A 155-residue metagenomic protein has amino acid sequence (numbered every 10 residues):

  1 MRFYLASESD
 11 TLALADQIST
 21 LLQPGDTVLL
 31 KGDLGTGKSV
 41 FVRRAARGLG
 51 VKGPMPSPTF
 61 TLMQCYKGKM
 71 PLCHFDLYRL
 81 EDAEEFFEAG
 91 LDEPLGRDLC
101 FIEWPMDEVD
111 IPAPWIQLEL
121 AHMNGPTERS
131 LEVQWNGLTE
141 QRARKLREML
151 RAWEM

Functional and structural regions predicted by a protein language model:
M1, D92-M155: Short phosphate-coordinating micro-motif centered on Lys-Gly-acidic
M1-Q17: N-terminal pre-Walker A segment at the start of P-loop NTPase domains
I18-P24: Phosphate-binding P-loop
V28-L30: Hydrophobic anchor at the beta1->P-loop junction of P-loop NTPases
L34: The conserved Walker
K38: Conserved lysine of the Walker
P54-T59, C65-M106: Conserved nucleotide-sensing/catalytic segment adjacent to the nucleotide-binding pocket in NTP-handling enzymes
